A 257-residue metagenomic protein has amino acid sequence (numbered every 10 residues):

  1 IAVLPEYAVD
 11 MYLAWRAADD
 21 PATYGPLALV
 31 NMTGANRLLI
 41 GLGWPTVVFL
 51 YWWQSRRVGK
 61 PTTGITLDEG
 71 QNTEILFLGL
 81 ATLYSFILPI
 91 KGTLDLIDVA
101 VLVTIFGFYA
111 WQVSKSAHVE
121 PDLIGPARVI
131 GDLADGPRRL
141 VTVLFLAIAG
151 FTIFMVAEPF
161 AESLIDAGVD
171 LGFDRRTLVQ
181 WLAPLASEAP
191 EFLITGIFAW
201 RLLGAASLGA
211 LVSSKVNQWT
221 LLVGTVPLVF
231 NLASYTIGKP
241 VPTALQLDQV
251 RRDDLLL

Functional and structural regions predicted by a protein language model:
I1-L257: Hydrophobic alpha-helical segments, chiefly the membrane-spanning helices and signal/signal-anchor peptides
